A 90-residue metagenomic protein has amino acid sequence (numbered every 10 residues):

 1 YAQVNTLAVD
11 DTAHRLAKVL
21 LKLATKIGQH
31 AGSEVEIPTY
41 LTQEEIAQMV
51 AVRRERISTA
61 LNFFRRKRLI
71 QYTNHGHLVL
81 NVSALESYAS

Functional and structural regions predicted by a protein language model:
Y1-M49: Polybasic "coupling" helices that flank or enter modular domains
I27-G28, G32, T42, G76-S90: Short, cationic-aromatic polyanion-contact patches
R56: Residues in the helix-turn-helix
A60: Residues within the DNA-recognition helix of helix-turn-helix
F63-F64: Basic amphipathic alpha-helical segments that dock to polyanions
R68: Glycine-centered, phosphate/nucleic-acid-interacting loop/turn motifs that mediate DNA/RNA or nucleotide
Q71-N74: Beta-hairpin "wing" of winged helix-turn-helix
